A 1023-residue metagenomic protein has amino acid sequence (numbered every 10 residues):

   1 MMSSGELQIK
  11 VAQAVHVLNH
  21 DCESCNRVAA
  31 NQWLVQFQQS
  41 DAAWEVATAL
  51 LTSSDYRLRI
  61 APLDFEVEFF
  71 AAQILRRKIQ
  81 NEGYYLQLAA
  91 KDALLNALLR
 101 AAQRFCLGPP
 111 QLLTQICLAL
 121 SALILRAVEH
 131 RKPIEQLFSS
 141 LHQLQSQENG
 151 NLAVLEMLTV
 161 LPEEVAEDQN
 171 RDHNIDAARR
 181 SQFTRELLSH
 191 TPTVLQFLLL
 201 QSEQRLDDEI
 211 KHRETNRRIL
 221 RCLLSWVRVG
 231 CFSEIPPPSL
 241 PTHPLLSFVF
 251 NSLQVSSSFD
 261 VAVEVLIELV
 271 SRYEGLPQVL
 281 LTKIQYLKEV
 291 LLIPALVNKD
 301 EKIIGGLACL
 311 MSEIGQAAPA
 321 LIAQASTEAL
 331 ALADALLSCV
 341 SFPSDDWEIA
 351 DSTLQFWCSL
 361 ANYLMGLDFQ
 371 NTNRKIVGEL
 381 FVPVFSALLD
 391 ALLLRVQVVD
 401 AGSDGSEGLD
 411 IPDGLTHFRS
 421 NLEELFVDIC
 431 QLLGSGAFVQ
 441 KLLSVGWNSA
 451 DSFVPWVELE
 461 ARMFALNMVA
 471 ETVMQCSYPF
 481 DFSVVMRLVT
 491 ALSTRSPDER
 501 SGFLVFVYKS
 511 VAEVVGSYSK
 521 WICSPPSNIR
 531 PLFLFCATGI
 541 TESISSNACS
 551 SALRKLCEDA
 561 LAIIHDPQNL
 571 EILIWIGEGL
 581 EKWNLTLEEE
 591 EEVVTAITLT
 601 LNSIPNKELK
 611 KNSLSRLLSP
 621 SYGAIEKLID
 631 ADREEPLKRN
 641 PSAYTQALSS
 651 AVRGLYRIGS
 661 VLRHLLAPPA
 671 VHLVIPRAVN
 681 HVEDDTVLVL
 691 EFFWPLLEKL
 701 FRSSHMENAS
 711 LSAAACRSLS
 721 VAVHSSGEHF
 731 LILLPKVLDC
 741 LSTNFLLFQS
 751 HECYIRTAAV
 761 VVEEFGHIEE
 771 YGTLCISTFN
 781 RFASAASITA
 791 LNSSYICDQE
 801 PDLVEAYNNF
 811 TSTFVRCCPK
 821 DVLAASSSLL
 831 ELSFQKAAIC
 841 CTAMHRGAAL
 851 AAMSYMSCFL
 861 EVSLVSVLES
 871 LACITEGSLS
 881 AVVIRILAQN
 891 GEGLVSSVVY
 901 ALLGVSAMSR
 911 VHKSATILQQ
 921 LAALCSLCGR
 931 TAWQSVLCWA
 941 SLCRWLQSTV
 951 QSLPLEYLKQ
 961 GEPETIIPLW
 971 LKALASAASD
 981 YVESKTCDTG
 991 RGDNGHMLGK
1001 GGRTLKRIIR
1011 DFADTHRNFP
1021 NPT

Functional and structural regions predicted by a protein language model:
M2-T1023: Karyopherin-beta/Importin-beta family HEAT-repeat alpha-solenoid scaffold
